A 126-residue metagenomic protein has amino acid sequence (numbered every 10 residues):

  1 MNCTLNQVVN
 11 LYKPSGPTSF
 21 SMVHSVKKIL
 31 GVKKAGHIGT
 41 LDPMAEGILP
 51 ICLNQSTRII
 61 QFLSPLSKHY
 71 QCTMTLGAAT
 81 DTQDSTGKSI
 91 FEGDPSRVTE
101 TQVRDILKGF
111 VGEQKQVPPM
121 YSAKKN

Functional and structural regions predicted by a protein language model:
M1-N126: Catalytic/RNA-binding core of pseudouridine synthases
